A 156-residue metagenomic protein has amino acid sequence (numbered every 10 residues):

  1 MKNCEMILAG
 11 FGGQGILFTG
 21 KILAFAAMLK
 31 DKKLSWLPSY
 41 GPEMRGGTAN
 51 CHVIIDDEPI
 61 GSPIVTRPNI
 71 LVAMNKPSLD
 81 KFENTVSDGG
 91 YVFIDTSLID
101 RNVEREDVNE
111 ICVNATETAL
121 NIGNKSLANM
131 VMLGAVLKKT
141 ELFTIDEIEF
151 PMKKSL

Functional and structural regions predicted by a protein language model:
M1-L156: Active-site cofactor/cluster-binding pocket
